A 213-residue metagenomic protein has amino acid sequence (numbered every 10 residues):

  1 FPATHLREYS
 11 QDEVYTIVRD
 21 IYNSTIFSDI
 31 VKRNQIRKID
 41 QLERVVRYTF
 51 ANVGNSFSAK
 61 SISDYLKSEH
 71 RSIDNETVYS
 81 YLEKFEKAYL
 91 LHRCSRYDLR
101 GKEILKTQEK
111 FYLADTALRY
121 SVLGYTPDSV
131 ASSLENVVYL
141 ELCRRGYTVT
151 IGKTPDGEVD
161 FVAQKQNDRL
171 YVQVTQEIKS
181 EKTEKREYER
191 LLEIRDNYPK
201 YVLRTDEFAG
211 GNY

Functional and structural regions predicted by a protein language model:
P2-D168: Accessory nucleic acid-recognition modules appended to NTPase machines
Y112, V172, Y201-L203: Hydrophobic/aromatic beta-strand patches that form the interior of the parallel beta-sheet core in alpha/beta enzyme
G152, Q176-Y213: Catalytic cores of nucleic-acid endonucleases
E158, Y171, R195-N197: Short connector loops at helix/strand junctions that flank enzyme active sites, especially segments positioning acidic
Q164, D168-K179: Active-site ExK catalytic segment of metal-dependent nucleases
